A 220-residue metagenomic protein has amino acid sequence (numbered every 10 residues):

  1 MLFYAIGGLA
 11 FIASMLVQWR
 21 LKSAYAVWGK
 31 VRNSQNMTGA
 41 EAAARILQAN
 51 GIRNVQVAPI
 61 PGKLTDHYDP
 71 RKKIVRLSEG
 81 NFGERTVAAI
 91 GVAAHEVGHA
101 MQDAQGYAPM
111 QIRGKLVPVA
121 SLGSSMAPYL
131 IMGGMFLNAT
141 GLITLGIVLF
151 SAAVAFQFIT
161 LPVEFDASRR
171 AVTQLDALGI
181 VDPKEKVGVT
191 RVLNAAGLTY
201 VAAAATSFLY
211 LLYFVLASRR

Functional and structural regions predicted by a protein language model:
M1-F3, M135-V148, S218-R220: Helix-coil boundary and interhelical linker segments in multi-pass alpha-helical membrane proteins
M1-Y4, G8-W19: Short, charge-dense linear interaction motifs
A5, W19-S124, A155-R220: Polar-ligand-bearing catalytic/cofactor-coordination segments of membrane-embedded or membrane-tethered inner-membrane
A10-L16, L149-T160: Alpha-helical transmembrane segments of multi-pass membrane proteins
V17, P128, I147-F150, G197: Residues within membrane-spanning alpha-helices of integral membrane proteins, especially the hydrophobic core/packing
A108-I112, M126-L130, T140-T144: Short, structured loop/turn "capping" segments at alpha-beta junctions
V117-A139: Post-HExxH zinc-binding segment in Zn-dependent metallohydrolases
